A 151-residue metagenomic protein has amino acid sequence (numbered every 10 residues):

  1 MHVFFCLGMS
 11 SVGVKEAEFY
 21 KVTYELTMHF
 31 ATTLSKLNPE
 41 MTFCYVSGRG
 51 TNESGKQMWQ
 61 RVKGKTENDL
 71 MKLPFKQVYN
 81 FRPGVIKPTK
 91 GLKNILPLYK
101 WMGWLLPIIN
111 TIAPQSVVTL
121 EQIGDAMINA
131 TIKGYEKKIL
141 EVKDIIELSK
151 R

Functional and structural regions predicted by a protein language model:
M1-S35: NAD(P)H-binding glycine-rich loop region in Rossmannoid oxidoreductase-like domains and their noncatalytic homologs
C6-L7, F43-G48, F81-P83: SDR active-site strand-loop-helix element
S10-S11, R49-N52, K87: Short, catalytically relevant binding-site loops at active-site mouths
H29-T33, E40, P88, I123: Structured catalytic cores of enzymes that bind and process phosphorylated ligands/cofactors
S35-K36, M71: Non-catalytic positions within long, well-ordered alpha-helices that form the structural scaffold/packing of enzyme
K36-L37, V46: Catalytic cores of phosphodiester-bond-cleaving enzymes
N38-M41, F75-K76: A short helix->loop->beta-strand "cap" motif at the edges of active sites that frequently abuts
E53-K138, K143-S149: Oxidoreductase cofactor-interface core, primarily capturing Rossmann-like NAD(P)-dependent enzymes
